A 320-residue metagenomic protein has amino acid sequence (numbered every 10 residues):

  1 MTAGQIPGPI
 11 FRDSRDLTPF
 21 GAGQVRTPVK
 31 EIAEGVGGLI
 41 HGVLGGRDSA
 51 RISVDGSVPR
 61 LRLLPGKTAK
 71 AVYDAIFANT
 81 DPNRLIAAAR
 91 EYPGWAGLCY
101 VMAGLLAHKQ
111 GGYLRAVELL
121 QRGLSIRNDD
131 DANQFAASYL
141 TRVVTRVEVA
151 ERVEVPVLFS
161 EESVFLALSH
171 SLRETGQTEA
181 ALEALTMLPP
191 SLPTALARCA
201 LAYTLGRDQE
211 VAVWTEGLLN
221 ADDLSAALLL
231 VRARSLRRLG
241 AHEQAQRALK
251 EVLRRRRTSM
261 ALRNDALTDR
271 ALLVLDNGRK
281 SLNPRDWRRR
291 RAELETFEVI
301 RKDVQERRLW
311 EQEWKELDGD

Functional and structural regions predicted by a protein language model:
T2-A87, P93, L98, Q121-T141: N-terminal alpha-helical interaction modules that lie
G4, A271-D320: C-terminal non-catalytic interaction modules
A22-Q24, P28-V36, P59-K70, P93-Y100 (+4 more regions): Generic helix N-cap/helix-start motif at coil->alpha-helix transitions
V36-R51, V72-R84, G112-E148, H170-A180 (+3 more regions): Helix-turn-helix repeat elements of alpha-solenoid scaffolds
S57-L61, L85-Y92, I126-E161, L185 (+2 more regions): Flexible helix-coil transition and linker loops at the boundaries of alpha-helical arrays
A87-E91, R122, D129, E183 (+5 more regions): The canonical alpha-helical register within tetratricopeptide repeats
Y92-P93, R127-N128, S191-L192, T215 (+5 more regions): Alpha-helical junction/boundary sensor with strong preference for TPR arrays
